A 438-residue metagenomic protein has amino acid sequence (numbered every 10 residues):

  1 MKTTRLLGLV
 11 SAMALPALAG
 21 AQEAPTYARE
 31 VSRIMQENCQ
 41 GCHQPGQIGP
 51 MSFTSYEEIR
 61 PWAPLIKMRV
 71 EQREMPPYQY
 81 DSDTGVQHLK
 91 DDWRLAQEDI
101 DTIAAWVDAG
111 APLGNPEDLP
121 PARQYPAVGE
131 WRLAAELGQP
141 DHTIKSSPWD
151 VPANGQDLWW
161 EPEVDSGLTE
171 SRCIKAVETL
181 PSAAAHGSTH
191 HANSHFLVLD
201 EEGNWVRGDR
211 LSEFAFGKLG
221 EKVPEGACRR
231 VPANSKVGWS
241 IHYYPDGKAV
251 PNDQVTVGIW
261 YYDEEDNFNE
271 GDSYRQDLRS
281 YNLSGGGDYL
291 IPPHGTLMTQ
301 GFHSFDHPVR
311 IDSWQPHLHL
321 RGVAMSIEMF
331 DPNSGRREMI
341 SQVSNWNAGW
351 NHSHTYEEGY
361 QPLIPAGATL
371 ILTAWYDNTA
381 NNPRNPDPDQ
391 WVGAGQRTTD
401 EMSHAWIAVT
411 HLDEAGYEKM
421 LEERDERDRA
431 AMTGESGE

Functional and structural regions predicted by a protein language model:
M1-S11: Bacterial N-terminal signal peptides that target proteins for export
G8-L9, Q36-C39, E170: Mature extracytoplasmic/luminal segments of secretory-pathway proteins
S11-G20: Hydrophobic h-region of N-terminal signal peptides that target proteins for export in Gram-negative bacteria
A19-V164, A176, S182-A183, H190 (+2 more regions): Aromatic- and Gly/Pro-enriched helix-to-coil junctions and flexible linker segments
V128-A415, D425-A431, G437: His-enriched metal-coordination microenvironments in redox/metal-binding proteins
